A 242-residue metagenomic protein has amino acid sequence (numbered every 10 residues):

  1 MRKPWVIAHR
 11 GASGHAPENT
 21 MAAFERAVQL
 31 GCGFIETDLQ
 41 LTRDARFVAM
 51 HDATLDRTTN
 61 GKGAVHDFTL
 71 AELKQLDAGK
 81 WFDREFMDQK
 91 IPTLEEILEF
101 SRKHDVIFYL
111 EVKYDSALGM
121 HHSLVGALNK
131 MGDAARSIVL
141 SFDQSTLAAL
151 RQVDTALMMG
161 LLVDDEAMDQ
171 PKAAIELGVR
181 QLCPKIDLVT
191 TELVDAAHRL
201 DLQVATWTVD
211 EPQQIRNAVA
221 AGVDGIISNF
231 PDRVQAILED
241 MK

Functional and structural regions predicted by a protein language model:
M1-K242: Phosphate-group recognition and catalysis centered on beta-loop-alpha active-site segments
